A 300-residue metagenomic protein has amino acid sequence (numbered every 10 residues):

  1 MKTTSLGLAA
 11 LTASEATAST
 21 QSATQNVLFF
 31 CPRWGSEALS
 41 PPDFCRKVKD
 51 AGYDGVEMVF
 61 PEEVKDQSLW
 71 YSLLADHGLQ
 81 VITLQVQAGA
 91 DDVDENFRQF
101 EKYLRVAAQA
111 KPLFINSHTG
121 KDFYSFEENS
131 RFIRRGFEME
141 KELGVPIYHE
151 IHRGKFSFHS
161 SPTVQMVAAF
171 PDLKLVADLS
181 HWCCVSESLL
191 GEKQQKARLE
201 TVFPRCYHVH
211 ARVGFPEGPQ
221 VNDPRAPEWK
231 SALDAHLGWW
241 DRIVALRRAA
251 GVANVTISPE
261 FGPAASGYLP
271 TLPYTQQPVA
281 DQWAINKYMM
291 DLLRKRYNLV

Functional and structural regions predicted by a protein language model:
K2-K102, A108, A280, K287-V300: N-terminal pre-domain/capping segments
Q25-P32, V56-M58, V81-V86, I115-S117 (+4 more regions): Hydrophobic faces of well-ordered beta-strands that scaffold small-molecule active sites in alpha/beta enzyme cores
P32-S36, V59-P61, V86-G89, G120-D122 (+4 more regions): Active-site beta-loop-alpha junctions enriched in small/polar residues
D91-K174: Active-site acidic/histidine proton-transfer and metal-coordination neighborhood in alpha/beta enzyme cores
L104-F114, Q165-L175, T201-F203, Q276-V300: Structural recognition of alpha->loop->beta junctions
F137-E140, A226-V244, S266-K287: Short, electropositive alpha-helical surface patch
E142-P227: Acidic/histidine-rich catalytic cores of soluble enzymes
Q194-A197, A232-N254: A short, acidic, amphipathic alpha-helical segment used as a generic capping/interface helix at domain edges
